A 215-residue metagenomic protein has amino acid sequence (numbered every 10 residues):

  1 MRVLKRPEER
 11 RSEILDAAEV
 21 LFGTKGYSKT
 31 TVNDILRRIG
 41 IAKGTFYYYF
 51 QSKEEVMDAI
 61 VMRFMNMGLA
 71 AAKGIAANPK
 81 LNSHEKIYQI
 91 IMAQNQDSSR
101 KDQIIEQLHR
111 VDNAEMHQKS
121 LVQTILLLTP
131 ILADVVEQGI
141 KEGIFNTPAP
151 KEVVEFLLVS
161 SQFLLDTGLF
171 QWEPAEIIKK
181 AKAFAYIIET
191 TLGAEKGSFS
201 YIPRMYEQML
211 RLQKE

Functional and structural regions predicted by a protein language model:
M1, P130, D134-E142, P174-E215: C-terminal peripheral helix-coil segments that are non-catalytic and often amphipathic
R2, E13, L21-E55, A59 (+1 more regions): Helix-turn-helix
R10, K53, F64, G68 (+5 more regions): Hydrophobic/aromatic residues within well-ordered alpha-helical segments
A59, R63, A70-I104, V154-L157: Hydrophobic alpha-helical connector segments
I75, P79, I105-H109, G168-W172: Secondary-structure edge/capping motif, primarily at the C-terminal ends of alpha-helices and the immediately following
Y88, A133, P150-L158, P203 (+1 more regions): Short, well-structured alpha-helical segments
M92, N113, L121, I125 (+5 more regions): Amphipathic alpha-helical core segments of compact helical bundles
S99-D134, I140-F145, K151-E152: Short secondary-structure transition hinges
